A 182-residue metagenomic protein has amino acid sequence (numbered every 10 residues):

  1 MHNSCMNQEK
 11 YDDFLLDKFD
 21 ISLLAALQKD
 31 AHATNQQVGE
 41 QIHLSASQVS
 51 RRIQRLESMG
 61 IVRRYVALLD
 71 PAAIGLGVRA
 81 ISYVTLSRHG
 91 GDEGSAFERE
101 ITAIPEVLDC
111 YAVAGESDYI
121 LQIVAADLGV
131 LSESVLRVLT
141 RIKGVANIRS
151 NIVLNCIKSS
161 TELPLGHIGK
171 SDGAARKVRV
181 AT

Functional and structural regions predicted by a protein language model:
M1-T182: A compositional/biophysical signature of low hydrophobicity enriched in polar/charged and small residues
